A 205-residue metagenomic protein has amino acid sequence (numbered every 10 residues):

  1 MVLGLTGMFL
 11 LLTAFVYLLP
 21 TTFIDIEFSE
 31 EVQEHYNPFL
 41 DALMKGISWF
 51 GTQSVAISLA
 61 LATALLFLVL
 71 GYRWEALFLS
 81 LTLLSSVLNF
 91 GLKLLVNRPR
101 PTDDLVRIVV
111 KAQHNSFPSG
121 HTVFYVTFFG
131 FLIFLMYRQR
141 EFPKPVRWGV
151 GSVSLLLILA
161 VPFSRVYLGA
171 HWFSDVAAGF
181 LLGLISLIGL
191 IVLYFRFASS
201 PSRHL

Functional and structural regions predicted by a protein language model:
M1-A56, L94-A112: N-terminal transmembrane-helix/juxtamembrane module of multi-pass inner/ER membrane proteins
M1-G4, R73-L81, V146-V153, A178: Alpha-helical transmembrane segments of integral membrane proteins
V2, A60-L88: Interfacial segments of alpha-helical transmembrane regions
L10-T13, L84-F90, L156-R165: Aromatic-anchored segments of alpha-helical transmembrane domains
F39-L40, S54, G71-A76, T102 (+1 more regions): Membrane-helix interface segments
G51-V69, V126-L132, M136: Hydrophobic alpha-helical transmembrane segments
V87-G91, S119-T122: Mid-bilayer segments of alpha-helical transmembrane spans in multi-pass integral membrane proteins that mediate
L105-L205: Membrane-embedded catalytic cores of phosphoryl/pyrophosphoryl-handling enzymes
